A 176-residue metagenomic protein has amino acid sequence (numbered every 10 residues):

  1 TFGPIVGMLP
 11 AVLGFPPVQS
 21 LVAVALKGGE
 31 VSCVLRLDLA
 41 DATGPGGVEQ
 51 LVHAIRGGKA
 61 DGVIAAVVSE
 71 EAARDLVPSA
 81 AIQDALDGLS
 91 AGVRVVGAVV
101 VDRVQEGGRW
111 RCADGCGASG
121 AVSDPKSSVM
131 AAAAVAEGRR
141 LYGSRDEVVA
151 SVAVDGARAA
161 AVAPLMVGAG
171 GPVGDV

Functional and structural regions predicted by a protein language model:
G3, G7-V12, V18, L37-V176: Charged, compositionally biased boundary regions
L21-A25: Short beta-strand scaffold segments in enzyme catalytic cores
L26-E30: Short acidic-glycine loop/turn motifs at beta-strand connectors
V31-L35: Short small-residue beta-strand/loop micro-motif enriched in glycine and branched aliphatics
